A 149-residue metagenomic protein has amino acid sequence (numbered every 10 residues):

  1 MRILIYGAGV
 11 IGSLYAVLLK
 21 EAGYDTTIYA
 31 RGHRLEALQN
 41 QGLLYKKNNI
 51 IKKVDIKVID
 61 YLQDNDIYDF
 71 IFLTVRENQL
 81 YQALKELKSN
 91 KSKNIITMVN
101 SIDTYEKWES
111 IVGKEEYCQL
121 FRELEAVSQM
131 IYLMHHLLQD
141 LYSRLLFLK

Functional and structural regions predicted by a protein language model:
M1-I50: NAD(P)+-binding Rossmann beta1-loop-alpha1 motif at the extreme N-terminus of oxidoreductases
I5, I28-R31, L73-T74, M98 (+2 more regions): Active-site-adjacent beta-strand anchor residues
H33, N40, K53-V54, E123 (+1 more regions): Residue-level signal for pocket-adjacent positions within structured domains
G42, D60-L62, F147: Short, well-ordered turn and helix-capping elements at secondary-structure junctions
K46, I59, C118, Y142-R144: Residues in well-ordered beta-strands of folded domains
N48-I50, D64, L148: Short capping/connector residues at structural and topological boundaries
K52-M134: Rossmann-like NAD(P)(H) cofactor-binding subdomain of soluble oxidoreductases
Y132-K149: Short beta-strand and adjoining strand-loop segment in the mid-core of the Rossmann-like NAD(P)-dependent dehydrogenase
